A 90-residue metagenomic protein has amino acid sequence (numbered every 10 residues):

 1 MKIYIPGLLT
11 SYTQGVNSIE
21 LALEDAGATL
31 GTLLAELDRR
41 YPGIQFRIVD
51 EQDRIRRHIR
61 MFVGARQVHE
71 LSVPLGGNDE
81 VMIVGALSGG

Functional and structural regions predicted by a protein language model:
M1-G89: Ubiquitin-like/PB1-type beta-grasp interaction modules and other compact soluble beta-rich domains
